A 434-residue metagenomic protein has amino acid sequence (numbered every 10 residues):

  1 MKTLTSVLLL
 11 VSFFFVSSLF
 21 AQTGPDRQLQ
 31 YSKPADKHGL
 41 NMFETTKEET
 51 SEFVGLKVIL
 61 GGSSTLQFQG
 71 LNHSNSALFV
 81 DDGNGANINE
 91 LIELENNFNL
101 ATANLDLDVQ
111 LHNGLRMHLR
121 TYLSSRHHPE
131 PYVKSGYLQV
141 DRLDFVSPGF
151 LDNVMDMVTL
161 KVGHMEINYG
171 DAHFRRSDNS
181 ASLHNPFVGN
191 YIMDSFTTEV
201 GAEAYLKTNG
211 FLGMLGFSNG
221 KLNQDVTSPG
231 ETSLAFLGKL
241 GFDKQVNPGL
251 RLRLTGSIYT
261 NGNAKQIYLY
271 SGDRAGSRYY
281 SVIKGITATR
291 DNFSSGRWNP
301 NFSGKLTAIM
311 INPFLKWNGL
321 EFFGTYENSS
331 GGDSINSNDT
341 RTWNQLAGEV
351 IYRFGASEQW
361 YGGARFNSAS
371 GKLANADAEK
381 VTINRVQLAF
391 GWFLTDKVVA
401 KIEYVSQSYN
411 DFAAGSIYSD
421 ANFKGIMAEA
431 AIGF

Functional and structural regions predicted by a protein language model:
M1-T3: N-terminal secretory signal peptides that target proteins for export/translocation
S6, L10, F15, S281-V282 (+1 more regions): Detector for intrinsically disordered, low-structure N-terminal pre-sequences
S6-V7, F13, L19-F68, S74-A77 (+1 more regions): N-terminal periplasmic/intermembrane-space "pro-region" immediately following the signal or transit peptide
F14-F15, F211, G415: Hydrophobic alpha-helical membrane context
T23-A35, H73, L91-I92, Y137-V140 (+2 more regions): Outer-membrane beta-barrel pore domains
S51-N72, N87, I92-N223, P229-N263 (+5 more regions): Outer membrane beta-barrel
N75-G85: Short, polar loop/linker segments at the starts of domains and inter-domain junctions
N84-N87, S294: Short glycine/proline-rich turn/loop motifs
